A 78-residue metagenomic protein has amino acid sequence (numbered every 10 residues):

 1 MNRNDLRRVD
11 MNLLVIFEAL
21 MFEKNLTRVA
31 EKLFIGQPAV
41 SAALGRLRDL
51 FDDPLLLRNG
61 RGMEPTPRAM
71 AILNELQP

Functional and structural regions predicted by a protein language model:
M1-V9, V15: A detector for short, charged/polar N-terminal pre-domain segments
D10-L13, Q37, A69: The N-cap/first-turn positions of alpha helices within or immediately adjacent to helix-turn-helix DNA-binding domains
L13-L20, I72: Short alpha-helical "packing" element that flanks the helix-turn-helix/winged-helix DNA-binding module
E18-G36: Short helix-boundary/capping micro-motifs
E23, K32, R46-P54: Residue cluster at the C-terminal edge of the helix-turn-helix DNA-binding motif
R48-P65, M70: A short LG(V/I)-centered, amphipathic sequence patch enriched for acidic residue(s) preceding the LG motif
R68-P78: Short, solvent-exposed amphipathic helices
